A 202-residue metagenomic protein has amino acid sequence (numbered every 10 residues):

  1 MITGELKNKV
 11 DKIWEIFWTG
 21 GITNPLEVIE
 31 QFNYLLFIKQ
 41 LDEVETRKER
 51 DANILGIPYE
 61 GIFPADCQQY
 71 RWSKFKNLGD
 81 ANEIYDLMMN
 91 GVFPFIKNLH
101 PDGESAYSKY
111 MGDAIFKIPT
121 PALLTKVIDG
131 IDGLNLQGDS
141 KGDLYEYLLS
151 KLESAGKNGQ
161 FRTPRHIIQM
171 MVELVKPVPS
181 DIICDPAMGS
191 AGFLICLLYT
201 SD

Functional and structural regions predicted by a protein language model:
M1-P179: Non-catalytic, mostly N-terminal accessory regions of nucleic-acid modification and defense proteins
K157, A187-S190: Short glycine/serine/threonine-biased micro-segments
S180-A187: Conserved class I S-adenosyl-L-methionine
A191, I195: Glycine-rich SAM-binding Motif I of class I
Y199-D202: Conserved small/polar residues in nucleotide/adenosyl-binding loops
